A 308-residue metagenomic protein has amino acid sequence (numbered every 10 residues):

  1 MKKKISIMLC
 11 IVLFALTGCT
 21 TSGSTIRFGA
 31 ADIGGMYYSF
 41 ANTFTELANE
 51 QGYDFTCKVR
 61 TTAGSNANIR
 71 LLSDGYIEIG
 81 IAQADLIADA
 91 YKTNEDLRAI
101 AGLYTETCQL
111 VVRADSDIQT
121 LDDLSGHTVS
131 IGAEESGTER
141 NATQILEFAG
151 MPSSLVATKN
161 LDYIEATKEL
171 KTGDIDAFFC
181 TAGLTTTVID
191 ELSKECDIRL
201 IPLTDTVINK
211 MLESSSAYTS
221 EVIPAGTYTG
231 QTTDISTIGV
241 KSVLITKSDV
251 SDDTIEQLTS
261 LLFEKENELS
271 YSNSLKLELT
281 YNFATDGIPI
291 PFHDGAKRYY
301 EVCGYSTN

Functional and structural regions predicted by a protein language model:
K2-C10: Sec-dependent signal peptide recognition, specifically the positively charged N-region followed immediately by
A15-G18: C-terminal motif of bacterial Sec signal peptides marking the signal peptidase cleavage site
G23-Q51, F55-T56, E106-T172, D286 (+1 more regions): Bilobed "Venus flytrap"/periplasmic-binding protein-like clamshell domains and structurally analogous long
G35-S73, I79, Q231-T232: Extracytoplasmic small-molecule ligand-binding "clamshell" domains of the periplasmic binding protein/Venus flytrap
L72, I77-I79, D96-Y104: Short beta-strand-centered segments that line the small-molecule binding cleft or hinge of alpha/beta clamshell
Q83-I87, T93-N94, S116, S153-L244 (+1 more regions): Pocket-lining segment of extracytoplasmic ligand-binding domains
E134-A149, S216-P291: Ligand-binding clefts/hinges and TM-proximal coupling segments of bilobed small-molecule sensing domains
L161, E165, T172, A182-L200 (+2 more regions): An extracytoplasmic/periplasmic, membrane-proximal ligand-sensing/linker region
